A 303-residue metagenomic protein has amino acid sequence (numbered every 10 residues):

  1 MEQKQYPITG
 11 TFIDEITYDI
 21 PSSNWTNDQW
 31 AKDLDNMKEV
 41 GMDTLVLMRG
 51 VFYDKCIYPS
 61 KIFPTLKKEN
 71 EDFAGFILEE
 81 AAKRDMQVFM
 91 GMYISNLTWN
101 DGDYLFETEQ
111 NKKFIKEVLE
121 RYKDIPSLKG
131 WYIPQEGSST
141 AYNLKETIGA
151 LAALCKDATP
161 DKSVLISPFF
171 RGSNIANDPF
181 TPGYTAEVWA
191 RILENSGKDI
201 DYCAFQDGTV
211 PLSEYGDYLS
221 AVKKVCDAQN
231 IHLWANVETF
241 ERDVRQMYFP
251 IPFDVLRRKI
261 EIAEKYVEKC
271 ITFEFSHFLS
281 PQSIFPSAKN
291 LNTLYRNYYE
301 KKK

Functional and structural regions predicted by a protein language model:
M1-M48, H277: Boundary/entry segment of secreted carbohydrate-active catalytic domains
I8-D19, M92-N96, K162-D178, D207-G208 (+2 more regions): Active-site clefts of carbohydrate-active enzymes
P21-K38, Q110-R121, P182-S196, P250-A263: Short, acidic/polar
N27-N96, L144-L165, S213, Y218-A228: Aromatic-lined substrate-binding rim segments of carbohydrate-active enzymes
D33, T44-V46, I200, A204-L212 (+1 more regions): Substrate-binding cleft of secreted/luminal carbohydrate-active enzymes
K68-R84, G102-G130, T147, L151-L154 (+2 more regions): An active-site-proximal structural segment forming one wall of the substrate-binding cleft that immediately precedes
Y93-W99, F114-L144, Y202-Q206, I271: Active-site groove signature of glycoside hydrolases
P126-S139, P168-F169, P182-E214: Aromatic- and acid-rich polysaccharide-binding/catalytic face of secreted or lumenal carbohydrate-active enzymes
